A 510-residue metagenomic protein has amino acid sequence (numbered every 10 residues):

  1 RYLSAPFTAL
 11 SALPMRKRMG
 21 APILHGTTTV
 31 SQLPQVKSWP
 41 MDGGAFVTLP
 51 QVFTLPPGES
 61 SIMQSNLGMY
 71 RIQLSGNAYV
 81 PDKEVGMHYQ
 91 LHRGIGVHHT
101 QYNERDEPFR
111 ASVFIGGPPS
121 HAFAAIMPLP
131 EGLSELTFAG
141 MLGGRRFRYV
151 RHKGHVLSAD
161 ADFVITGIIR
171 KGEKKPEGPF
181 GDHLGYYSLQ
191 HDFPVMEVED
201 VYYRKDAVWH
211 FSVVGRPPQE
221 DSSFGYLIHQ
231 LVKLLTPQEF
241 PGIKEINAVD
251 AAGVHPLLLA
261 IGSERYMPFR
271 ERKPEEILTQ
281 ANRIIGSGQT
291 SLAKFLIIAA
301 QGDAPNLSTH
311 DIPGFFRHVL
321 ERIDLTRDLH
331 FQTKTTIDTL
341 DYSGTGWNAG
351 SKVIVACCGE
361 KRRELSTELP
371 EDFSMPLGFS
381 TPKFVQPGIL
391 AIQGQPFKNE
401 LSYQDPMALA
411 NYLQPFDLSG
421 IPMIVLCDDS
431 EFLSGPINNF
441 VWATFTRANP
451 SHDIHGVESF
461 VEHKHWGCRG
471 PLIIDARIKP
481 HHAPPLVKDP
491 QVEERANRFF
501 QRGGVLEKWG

Functional and structural regions predicted by a protein language model:
R1-G510: Extended, highly charged
